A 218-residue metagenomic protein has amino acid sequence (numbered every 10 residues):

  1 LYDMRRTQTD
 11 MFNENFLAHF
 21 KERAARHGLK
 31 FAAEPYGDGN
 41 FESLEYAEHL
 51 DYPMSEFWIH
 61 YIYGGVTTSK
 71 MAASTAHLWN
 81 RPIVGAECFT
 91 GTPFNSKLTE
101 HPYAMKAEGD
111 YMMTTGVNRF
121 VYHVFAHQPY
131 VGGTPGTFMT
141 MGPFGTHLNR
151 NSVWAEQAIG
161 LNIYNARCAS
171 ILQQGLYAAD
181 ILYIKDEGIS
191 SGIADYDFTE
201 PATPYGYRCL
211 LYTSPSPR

Functional and structural regions predicted by a protein language model:
L1-P53, W58-S214, R218: Carbohydrate-binding surfaces of carbohydrate-active enzymes
